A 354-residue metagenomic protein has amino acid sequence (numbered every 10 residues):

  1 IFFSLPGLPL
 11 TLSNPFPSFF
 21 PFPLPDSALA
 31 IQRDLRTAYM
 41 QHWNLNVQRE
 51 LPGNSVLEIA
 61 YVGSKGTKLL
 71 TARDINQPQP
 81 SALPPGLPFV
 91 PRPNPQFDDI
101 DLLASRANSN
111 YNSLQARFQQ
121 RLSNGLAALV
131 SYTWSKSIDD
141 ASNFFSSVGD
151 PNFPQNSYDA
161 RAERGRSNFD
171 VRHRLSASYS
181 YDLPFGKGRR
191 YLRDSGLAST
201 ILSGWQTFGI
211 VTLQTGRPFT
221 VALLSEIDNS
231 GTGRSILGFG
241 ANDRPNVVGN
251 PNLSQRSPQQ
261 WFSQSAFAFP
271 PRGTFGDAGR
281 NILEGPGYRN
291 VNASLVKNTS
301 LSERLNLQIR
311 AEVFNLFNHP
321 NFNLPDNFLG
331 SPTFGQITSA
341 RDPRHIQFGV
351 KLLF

Functional and structural regions predicted by a protein language model:
L5-F354: Short, solvent-exposed micro-motifs at the edges of structured domains
